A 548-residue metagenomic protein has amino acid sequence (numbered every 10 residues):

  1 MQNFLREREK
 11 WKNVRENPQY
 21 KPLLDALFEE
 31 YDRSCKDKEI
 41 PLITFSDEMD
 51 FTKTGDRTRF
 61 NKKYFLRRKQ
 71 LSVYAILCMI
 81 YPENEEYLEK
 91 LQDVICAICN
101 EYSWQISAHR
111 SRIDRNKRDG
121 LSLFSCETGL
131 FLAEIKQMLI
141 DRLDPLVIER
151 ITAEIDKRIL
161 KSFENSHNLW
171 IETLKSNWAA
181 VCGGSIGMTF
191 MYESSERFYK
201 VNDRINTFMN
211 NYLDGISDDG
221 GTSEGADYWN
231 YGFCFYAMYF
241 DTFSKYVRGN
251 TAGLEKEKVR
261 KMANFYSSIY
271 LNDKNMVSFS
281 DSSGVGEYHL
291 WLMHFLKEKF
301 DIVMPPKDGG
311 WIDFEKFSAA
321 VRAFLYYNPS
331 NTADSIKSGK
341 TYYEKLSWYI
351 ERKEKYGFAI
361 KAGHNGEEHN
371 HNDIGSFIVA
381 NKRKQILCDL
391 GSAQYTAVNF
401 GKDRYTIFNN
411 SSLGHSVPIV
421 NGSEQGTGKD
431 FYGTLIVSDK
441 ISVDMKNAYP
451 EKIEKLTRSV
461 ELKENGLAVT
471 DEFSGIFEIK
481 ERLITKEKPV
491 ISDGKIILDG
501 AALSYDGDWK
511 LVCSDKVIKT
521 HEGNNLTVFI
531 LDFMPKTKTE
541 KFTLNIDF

Functional and structural regions predicted by a protein language model:
M1-L27, F65, I76-I80: Extreme N-terminal leader/anchor segments
Y31-T44, K90-H109, V147-L169, K200-G220 (+1 more regions): Long, well-ordered core segments of solenoidal/helical folds
G55-R68, S107-S125, E164-A180, S217-F233 (+4 more regions): Solvent-exposed loop and edge beta-strand segments that line ligand/cofactor-binding and catalytic clefts
K69-P82, E86, E127-D144, C182-E196 (+5 more regions): Well-ordered alpha-helical scaffold segments within catalytic/enzyme domains
R112-D227, M238, L325-K337: Active-site lining segments of carbohydrate-active enzymes
F233-C234, M238-I386: Carbohydrate-active enzyme catalytic cores, enriched for enzymes that act on polyanionic acidic polysaccharides
D308-W311, V398-F548: CBM-like, beta-strand-rich accessory domains located in the C-terminal region of large, secreted polysaccharide-active
Y356-T434: Catalytic core of carbohydrate-active enzymes
